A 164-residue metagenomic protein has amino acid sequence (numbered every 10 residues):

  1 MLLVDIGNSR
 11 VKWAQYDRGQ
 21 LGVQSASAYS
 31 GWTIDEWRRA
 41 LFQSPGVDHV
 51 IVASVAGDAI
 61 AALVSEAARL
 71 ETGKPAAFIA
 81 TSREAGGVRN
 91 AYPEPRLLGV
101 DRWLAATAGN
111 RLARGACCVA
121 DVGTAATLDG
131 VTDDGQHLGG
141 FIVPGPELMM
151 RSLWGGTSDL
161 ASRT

Functional and structural regions predicted by a protein language model:
M1-A85: N-terminal glycine/serine-rich phosphate-binding loop of ATP-dependent small-molecule kinases, especially carbohydrate
M1-G22, G109, G115-H137, L153: Gly/Thr-rich phosphate-binding beta-strand-loop-beta motif of the actin/hexokinase/Hsp70
I6, S54-V55, T81-S82, D101 (+3 more regions): Fold-independent oxyanion-binding glycine-rich loops and adjacent beta-strand/coil segments at enzyme active sites
W32, A59, L97-L104, P144 (+1 more regions): Conserved active-site and cofactor/substrate-binding residues in soluble primary-metabolism enzymes
S54, Y92-L97, H137-F141: Flexible, glycine/proline-enriched loop segments at strand-loop-helix junctions that form or flank small-ligand binding
K74-G86, T124, S158-T164: Acidic-glycine-rich active-site phosphate/pyrophosphate-binding loop
E84-C117: Conserved phosphate-binding catalytic cores of ATP/NTP-utilizing and phosphoryl-transfer enzymes
R111-R114, L138-T164: Glycine-rich phosphate-binding loop plus the immediately following alpha-helix
